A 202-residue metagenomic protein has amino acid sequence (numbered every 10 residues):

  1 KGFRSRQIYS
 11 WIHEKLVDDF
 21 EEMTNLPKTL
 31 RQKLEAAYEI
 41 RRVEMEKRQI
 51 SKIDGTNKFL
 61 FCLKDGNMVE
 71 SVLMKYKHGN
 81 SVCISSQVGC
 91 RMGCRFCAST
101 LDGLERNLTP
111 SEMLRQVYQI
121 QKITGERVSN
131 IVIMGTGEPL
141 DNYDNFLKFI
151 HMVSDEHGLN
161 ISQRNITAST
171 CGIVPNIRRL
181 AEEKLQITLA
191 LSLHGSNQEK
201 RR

Functional and structural regions predicted by a protein language model:
K1-N80: Flexible, acidic/Gly-rich N-terminal and inter-domain linker regions that tether and position cofactor-handling modules
I12-F20, A98-L101, G135, K200: Short amphipathic alpha-helical interaction patches enriched in hydrophobic/aromatic residues with interspersed Lys/Arg
D18, M92, P175: Glycine-centered loop/turn positions within well-structured domains that cap or flank conserved ligand/cofactor-binding
S51, S85-S86, S99, S169 (+1 more regions): Short linear Ser/Thr-Pro motifs
K75-E112: Canonical Radical SAM [4Fe-4S] cluster-binding loop centered on the CxxxCxxC motif and its immediate flanking residues
T100-N130: Conserved alpha-helical substructure of the radical SAM core
Q121-N130, G135-R202: Conserved AdoMet/S-adenosylmethionine-binding subsite of the radical SAM
